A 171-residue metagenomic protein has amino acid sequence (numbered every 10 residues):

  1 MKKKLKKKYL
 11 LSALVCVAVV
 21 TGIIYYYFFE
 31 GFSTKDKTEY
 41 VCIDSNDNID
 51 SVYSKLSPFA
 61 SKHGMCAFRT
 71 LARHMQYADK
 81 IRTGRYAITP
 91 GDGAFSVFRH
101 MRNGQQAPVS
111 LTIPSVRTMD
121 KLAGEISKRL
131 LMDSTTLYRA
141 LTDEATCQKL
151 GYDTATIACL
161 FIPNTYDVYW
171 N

Functional and structural regions predicted by a protein language model:
M1-N171: Conserved catalytic or metal-liganding residues and their short signature motifs at active sites of enzymes
